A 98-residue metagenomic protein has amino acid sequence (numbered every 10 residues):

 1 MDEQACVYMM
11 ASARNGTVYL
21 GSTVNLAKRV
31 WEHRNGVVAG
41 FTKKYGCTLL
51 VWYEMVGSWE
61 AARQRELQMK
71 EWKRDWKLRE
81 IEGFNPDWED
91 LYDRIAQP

Functional and structural regions predicted by a protein language model:
M1-V56, E60-L67, F84-P98: GIY-YIG nuclease catalytic motif and its immediate N-terminal context
E71: Positively charged, solvent-exposed patches that mediate nucleic-acid binding
D75-E82: A short, polar/charged loop-to-alpha-helix boundary motif
